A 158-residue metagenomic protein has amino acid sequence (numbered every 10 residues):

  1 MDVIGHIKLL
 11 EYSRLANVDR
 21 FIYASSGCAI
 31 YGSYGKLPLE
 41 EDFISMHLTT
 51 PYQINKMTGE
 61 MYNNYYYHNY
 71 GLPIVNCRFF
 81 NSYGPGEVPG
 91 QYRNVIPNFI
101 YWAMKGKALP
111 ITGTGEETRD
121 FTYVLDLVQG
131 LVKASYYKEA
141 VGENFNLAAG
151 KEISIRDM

Functional and structural regions predicted by a protein language model:
V3-E11, L15, D19-R20, A29 (+2 more regions): Catalytic helix-loop patch of NAD(P)-dependent Rossmann-fold dehydrogenases
S13, Y67, A103, I111 (+1 more regions): Hydrophobic pocket-lining residues that define ligand/cofactor binding sites across diverse proteins
S26: Residue(s) in the substrate-gating loop at a strand-loop-helix junction that position the organic substrate next
G32-Y34, G86, F121, R156-M158: Short glycine-/acidic-enriched loop or helix-start segments at secondary-structure transitions that form or flank
E41-S45, N98-I111: A short C-terminal helix-loop "cap" of Rossmann-like NAD(P)-dependent dehydrogenase/epimerase domains
M57, S82-P97, K107, T112 (+4 more regions): Glycine/proline-rich active-site loop of Rossmann-fold NAD(P)-dependent oxidoreductases
